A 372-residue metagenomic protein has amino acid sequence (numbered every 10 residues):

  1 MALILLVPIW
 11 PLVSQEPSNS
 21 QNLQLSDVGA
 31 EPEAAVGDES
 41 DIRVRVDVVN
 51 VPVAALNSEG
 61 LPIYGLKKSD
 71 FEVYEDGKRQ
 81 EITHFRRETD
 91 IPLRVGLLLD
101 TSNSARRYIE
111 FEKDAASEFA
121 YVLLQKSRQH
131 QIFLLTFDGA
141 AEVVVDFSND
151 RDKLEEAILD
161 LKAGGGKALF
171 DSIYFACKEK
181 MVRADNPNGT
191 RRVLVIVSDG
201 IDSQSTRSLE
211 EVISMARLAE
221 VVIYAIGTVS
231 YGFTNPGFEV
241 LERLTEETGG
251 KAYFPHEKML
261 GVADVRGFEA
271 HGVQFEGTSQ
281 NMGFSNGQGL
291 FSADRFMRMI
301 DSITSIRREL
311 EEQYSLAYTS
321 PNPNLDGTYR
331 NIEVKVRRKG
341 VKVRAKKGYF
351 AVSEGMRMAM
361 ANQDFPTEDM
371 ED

Functional and structural regions predicted by a protein language model:
M1-P11: Bacterial N-terminal signal peptides
S14-D372: Scaffold/interface architecture of coatomer-like assemblies
